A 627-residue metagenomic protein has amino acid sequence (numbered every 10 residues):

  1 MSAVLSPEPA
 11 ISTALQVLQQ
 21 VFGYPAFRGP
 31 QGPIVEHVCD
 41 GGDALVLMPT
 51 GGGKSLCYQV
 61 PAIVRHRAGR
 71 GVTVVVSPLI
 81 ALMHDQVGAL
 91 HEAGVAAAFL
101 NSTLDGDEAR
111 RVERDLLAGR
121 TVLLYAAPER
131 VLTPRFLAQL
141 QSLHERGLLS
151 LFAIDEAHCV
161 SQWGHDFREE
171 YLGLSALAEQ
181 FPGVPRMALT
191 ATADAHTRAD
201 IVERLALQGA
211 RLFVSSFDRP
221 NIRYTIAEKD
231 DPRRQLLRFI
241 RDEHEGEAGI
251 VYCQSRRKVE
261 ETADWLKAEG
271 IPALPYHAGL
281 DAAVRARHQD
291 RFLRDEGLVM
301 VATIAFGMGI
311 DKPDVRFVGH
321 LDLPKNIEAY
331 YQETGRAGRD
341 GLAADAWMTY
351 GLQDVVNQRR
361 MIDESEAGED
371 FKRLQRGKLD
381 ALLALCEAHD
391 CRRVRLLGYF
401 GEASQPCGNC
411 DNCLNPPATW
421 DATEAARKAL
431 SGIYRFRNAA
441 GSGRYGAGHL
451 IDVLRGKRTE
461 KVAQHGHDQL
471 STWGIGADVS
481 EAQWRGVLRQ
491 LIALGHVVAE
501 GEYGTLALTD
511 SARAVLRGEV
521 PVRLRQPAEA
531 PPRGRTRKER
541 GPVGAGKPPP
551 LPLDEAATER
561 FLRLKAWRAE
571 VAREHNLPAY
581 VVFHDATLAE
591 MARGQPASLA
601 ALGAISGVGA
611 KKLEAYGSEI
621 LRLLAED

Functional and structural regions predicted by a protein language model:
S2-V17, H37, Q375-R376, A403-D627: Accessory DNA-binding and partner-docking regions appended to nucleic-acid-acting proteins, especially the terminal
L5-E8, S12-V21, P25, G29 (+8 more regions): Helicase motor core with emphasis on the C-terminal RecA-like subdomain
V35, Q59, M300-A302, F306 (+7 more regions): Alpha-helical structural signal
D370-F400: Short, charged low-complexity linear segments at domain edges
